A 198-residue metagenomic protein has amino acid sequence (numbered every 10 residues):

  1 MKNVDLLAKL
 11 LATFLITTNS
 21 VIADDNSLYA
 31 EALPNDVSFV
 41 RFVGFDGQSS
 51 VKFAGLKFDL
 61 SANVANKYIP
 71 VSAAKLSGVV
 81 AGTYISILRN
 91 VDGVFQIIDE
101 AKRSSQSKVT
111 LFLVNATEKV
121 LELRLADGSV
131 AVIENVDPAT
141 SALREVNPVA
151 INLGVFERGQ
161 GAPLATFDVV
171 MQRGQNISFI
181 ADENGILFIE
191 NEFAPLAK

Functional and structural regions predicted by a protein language model:
M1-L10: Bacterial N-terminal signal peptides that target proteins for export
K2, N19-A23: N-terminal targeting peptides, primarily Sec-dependent signal peptides and immediately adjacent pre/propeptide regions
K9-T18: Bacterial N-terminal signal peptides
I22-K198: Intrinsically disordered, low-complexity polar regions and short flexible loop motifs
